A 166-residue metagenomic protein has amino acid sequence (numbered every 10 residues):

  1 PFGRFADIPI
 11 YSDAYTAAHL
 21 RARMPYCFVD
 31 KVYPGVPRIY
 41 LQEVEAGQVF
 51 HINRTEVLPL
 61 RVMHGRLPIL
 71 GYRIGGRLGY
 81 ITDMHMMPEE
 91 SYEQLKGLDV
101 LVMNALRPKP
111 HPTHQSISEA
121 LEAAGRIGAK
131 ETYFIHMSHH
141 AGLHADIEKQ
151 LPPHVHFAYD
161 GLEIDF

Functional and structural regions predicted by a protein language model:
P1-Y80, D146-F166: Binuclear metal-dependent hydrolase catalytic cores
Y80-M86: Switch II (G3) loop of P-loop NTPases
M86-F166: Cap/insert and terminal regions of metallo-dependent hydrolase folds
